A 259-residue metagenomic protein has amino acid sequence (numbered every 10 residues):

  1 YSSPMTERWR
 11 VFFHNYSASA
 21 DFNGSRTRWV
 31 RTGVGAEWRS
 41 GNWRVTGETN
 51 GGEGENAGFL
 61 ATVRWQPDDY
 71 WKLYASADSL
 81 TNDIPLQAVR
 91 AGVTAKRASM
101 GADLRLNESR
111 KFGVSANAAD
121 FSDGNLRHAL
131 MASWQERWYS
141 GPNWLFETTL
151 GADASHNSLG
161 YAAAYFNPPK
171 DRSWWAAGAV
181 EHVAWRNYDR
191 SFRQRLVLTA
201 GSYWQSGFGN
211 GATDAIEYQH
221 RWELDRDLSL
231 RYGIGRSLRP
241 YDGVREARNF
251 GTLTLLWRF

Functional and structural regions predicted by a protein language model:
Y1-F259: Gram-negative and organellar
